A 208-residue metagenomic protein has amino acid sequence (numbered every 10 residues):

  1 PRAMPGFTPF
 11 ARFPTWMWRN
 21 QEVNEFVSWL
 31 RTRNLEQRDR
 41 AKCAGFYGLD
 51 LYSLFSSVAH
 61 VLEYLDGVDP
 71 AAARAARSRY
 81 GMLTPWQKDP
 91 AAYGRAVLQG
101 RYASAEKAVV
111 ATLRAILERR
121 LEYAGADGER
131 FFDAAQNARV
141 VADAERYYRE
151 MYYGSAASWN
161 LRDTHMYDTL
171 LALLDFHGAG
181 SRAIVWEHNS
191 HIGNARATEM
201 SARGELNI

Functional and structural regions predicted by a protein language model:
P1-I208: Structured catalytic-domain cores with a bias toward divalent-metal coordination
